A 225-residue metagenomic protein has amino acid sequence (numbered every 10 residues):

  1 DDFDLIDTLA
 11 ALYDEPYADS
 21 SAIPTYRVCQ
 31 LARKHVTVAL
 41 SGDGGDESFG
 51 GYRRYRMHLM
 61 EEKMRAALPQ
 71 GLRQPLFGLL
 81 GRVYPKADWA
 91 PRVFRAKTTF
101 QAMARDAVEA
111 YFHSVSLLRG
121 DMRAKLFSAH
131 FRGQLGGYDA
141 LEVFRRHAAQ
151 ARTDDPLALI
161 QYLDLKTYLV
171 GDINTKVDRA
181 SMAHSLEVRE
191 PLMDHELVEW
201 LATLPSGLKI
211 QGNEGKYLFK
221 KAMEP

Functional and structural regions predicted by a protein language model:
D1-Y138, R179-E224: ATP-dependent adenylate-handling active sites, centered on carboxylate activation for C-N bond formation
A18, A151-D164, E214: Structural motif
T37, L159-Q161, L165, D178: A generic secondary-structure signal marking the coil-to-beta-strand transition
G137-A149: A short, charged helix-loop
A148-L159, S181-H184, L208-K209: Short, solvent-exposed helix-loop connector elements
L169: Globin-like tetrapyrrole-binding proteins
